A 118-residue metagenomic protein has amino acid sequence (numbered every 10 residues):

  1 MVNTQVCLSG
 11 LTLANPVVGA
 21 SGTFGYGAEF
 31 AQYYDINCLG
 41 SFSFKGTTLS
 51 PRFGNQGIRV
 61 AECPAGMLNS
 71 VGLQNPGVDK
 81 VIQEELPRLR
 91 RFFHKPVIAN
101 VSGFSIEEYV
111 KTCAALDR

Functional and structural regions predicted by a protein language model:
M1-R118: Flavin-dependent oxidoreductase catalytic cores
